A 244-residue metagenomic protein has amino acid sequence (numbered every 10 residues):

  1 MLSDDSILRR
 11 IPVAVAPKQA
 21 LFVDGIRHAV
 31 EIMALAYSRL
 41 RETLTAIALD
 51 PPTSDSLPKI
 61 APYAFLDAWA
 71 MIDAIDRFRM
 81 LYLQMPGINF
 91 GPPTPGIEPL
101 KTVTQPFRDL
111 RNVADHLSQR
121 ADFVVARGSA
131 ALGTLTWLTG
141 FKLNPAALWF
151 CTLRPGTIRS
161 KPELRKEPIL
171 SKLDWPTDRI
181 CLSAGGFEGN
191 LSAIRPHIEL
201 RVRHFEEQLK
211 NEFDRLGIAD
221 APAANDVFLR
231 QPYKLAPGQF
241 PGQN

Functional and structural regions predicted by a protein language model:
M1-D50, S54, P62-F65, T94-N244: Acidic, Ser/Thr/Gly/Pro-rich intrinsically disordered interaction regions
S56-P99: Flexible secondary-structure boundary motifs
